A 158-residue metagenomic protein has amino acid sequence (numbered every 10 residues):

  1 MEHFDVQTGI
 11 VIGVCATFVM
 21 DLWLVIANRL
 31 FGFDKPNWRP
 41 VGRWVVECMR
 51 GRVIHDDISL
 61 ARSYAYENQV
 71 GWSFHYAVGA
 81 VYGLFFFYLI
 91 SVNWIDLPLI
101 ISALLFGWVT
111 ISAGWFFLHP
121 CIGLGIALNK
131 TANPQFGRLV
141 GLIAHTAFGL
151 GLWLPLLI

Functional and structural regions predicted by a protein language model:
M1-I158: Juxtamembrane/disordered regions of integral membrane proteins
